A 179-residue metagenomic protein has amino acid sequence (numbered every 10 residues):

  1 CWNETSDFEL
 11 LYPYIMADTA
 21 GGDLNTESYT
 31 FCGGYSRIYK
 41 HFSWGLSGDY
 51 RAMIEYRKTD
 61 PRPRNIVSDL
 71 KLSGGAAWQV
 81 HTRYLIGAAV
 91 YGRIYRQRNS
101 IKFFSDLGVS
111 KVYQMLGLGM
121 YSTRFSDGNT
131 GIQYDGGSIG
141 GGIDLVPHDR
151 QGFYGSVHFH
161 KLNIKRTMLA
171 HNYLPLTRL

Functional and structural regions predicted by a protein language model:
C1, L46-A52, A88-I94, G155-K161: Transmembrane beta-barrel strands of outer-membrane/channel proteins
C1-D7, Y56-P63, N99-S105, K165-L174: Outer-membrane beta-barrel translocator domains and adjoining extracellular loop/strand segments of Gram-negative
W2-M16, D106-R124, T177-R178: Surface-exposed loop/turn segments flanking beta-strands in extracellular/periplasmic regions
I15-G21, Y56-R62, S126-G131, L169-R178: Extracellular loop and loop/strand-boundary signature of outer-membrane beta-barrel proteins
G22-S28, P63-D69, I132-S138, L176-L179: Transmembrane beta-barrel outer-membrane domains
F31-R37, L72-W78, G141-P147, L179: Residues on the lipid-exposed face of transmembrane beta-strands in outer-membrane beta-barrel proteins
K40-L46, T82-I86, D149-G155: Outer-envelope beta-barrel architecture signal
G128-L179: Long, internal scaffold/assembly segments composed of regular secondary structure
